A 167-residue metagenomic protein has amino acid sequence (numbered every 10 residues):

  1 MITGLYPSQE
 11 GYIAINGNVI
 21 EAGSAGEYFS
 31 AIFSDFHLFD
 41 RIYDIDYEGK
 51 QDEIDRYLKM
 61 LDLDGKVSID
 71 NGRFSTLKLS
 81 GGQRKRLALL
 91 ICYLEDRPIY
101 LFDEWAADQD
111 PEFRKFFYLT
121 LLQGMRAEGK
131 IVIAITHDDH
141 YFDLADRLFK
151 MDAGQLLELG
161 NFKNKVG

Functional and structural regions predicted by a protein language model:
T3-G4: Helix-to-loop junction immediately C-terminal to a conserved catalytic motif
G11-V19, A25: Conserved ABC transporter NBD signature motif
F33-S75, D96: Conserved "ABC signature" C-loop
I42-Y43, D103-R114: ABC-family nucleotide-binding domains
L89-L90: Hydrophobic anchor residue at the start of the ABC signature
H137-D143: Conserved H-loop
A145-F162: H-loop (His-switch) and adjacent beta-strand-loop-beta switch element of ABC-type ATPase nucleotide-binding domains
